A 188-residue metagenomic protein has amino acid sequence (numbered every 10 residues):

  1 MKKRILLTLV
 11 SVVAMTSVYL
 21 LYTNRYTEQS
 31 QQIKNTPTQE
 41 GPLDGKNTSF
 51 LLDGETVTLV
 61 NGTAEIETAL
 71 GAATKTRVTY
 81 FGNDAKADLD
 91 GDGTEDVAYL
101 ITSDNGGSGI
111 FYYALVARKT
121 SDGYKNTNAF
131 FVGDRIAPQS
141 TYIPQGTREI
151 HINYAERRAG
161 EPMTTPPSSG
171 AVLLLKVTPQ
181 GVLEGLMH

Functional and structural regions predicted by a protein language model:
K3-S11, M15-V60, E67, Q139-H188: Acidic, small-residue rich beta-repeat scaffolds with periodic aromatic anchors
T68-K75, T127-A129: A short beta-strand motif characteristic of beta-propeller blades
A73-N83, V132-P138: Repeat-based blade/solenoid architectures
D84-D92: Acidic, divalent-cation-chelating loop motifs in proteins
G91-I101, R148-N153: Acidic/hydrophobic-patterned starts of short beta strands in beta-sheet-rich repeat architectures
G107-L115, G160-P166: Structural motif
K125-F131, E184-H188: Beta-propeller fold detector
